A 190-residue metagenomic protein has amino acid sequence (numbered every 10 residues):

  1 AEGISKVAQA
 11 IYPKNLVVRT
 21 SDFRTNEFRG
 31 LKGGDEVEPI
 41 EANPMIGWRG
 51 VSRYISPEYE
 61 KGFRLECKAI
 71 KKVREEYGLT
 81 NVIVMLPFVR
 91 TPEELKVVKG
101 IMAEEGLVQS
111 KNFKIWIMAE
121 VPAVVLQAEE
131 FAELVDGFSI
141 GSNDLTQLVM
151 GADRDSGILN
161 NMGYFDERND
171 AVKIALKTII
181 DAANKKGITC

Functional and structural regions predicted by a protein language model:
A1-C190: Conserved alpha/beta-domain cores
